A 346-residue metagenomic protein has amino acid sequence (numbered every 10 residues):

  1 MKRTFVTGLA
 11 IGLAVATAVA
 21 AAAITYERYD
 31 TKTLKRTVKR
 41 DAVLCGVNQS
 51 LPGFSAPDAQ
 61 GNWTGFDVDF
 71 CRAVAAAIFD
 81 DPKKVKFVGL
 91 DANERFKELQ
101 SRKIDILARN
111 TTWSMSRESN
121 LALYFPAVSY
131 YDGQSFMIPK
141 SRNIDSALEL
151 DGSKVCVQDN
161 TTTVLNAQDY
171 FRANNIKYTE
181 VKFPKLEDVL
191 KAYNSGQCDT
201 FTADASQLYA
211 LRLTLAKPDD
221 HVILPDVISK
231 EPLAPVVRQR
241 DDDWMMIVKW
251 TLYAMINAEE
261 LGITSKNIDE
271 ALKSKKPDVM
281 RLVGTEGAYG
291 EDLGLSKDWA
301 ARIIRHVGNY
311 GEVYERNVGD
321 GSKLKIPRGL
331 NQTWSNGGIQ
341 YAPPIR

Functional and structural regions predicted by a protein language model:
M1-K39: Short, low-complexity disordered leader/linker segments with a strong preference for bacterial N-terminal type II
I24-R28, D69-R72, A76-I78, P139-I144 (+7 more regions): Extended ligand-binding regions for polar small-molecule ligands
Y26-A108, L295, Y310, T333 (+1 more regions): Extracytoplasmic small-molecule ligand-binding "clamshell" domains of the periplasmic binding protein/Venus flytrap
D30-L34, D67-A75, N93-F96, Q100 (+12 more regions): Extracytoplasmic/secreted envelope proteins and their assembly/folding machinery, especially bacterial periplasmic
V38-K39, A75-D80, Q100-I104, S141 (+6 more regions): Sec-exported extracytoplasmic/periplasmic mature domains
L44-G53, G61-I78, T112, D132-D188: Bilobed "Venus flytrap"/periplasmic-binding protein-like clamshell domains and structurally analogous long
R72, A76, D80-E149, A205-I228 (+2 more regions): Acidic, polar ligand-binding/catalytic clefts
R316-R346: Conserved C-terminal helix/tail region of periplasmic/extracytoplasmic solute-binding proteins
